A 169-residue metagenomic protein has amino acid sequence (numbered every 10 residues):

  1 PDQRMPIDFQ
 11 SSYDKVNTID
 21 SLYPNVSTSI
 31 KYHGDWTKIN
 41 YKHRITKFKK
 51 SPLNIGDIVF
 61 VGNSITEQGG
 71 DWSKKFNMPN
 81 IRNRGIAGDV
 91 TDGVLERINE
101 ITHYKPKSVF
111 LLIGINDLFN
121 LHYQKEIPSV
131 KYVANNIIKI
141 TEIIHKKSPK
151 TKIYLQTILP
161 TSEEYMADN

Functional and structural regions predicted by a protein language model:
P1-V59: N-terminal secretory targeting modules
S27-D35, M78-V90, F119-S129: Acidic/histidine-rich helix-loop elements that form or flank divalent-metal/phosphate-binding sites at the catalytic
W36-N40, D89-G93, Y132-N136: Soluble or luminal CAZymes and related metallo-dependent hydrolases
K47-S51, G69-K74, I98-E100: Short, flexible, glycine/charge-rich loop motifs used to bind or transfer phosphoryl groups or to couple energy/partner
I55-D71, A87: Catalytic nucleophile-elbow at a beta strand-turn-alpha helix junction centered on a G-D-S/GDSL motif, marking
N63, I86-D89, V94, I115: Gly/Ser/Thr-rich helix-start
T66-E67, G88, D117, P160: Active-site micro-motifs of SAM-dependent methyltransferase domains
K74-N80, L95-N169: Alpha-helical cap/lid subdomain in secreted, periplasmic, or secretory-pathway luminal O-acyl-processing enzymes
